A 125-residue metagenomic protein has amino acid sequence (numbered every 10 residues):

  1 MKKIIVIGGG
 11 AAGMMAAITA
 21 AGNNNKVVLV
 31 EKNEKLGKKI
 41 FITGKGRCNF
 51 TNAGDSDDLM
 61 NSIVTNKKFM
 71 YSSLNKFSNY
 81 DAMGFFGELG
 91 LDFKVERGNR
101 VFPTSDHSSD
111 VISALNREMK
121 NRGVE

Functional and structural regions predicted by a protein language model:
K2-L29: N-terminal Rossmann-like FAD-binding beta1-loop-alpha1 element of flavoenzymes
K32-E125: Conserved N-terminal/central alpha/beta ligand/cofactor-binding core
